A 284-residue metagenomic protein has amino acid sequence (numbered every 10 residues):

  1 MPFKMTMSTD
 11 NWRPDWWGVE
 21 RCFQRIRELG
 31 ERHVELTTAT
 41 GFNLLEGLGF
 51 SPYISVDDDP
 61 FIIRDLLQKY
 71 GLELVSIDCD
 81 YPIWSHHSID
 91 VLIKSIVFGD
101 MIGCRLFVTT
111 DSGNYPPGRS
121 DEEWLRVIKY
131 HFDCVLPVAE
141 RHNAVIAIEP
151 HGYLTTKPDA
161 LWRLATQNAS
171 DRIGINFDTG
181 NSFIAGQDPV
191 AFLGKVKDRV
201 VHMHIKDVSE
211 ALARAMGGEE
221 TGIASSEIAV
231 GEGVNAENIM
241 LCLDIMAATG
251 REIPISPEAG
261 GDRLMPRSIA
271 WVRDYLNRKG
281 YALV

Functional and structural regions predicted by a protein language model:
M1-H33, D65-Y70, I96, G103 (+1 more regions): Histidine-acidic metal/acid-base catalytic patches
N11, Y53-I54, D78-S85, I228-G233: The substrate-binding groove and active-site-proximal loops of carbohydrate-active enzymes, especially glycoside
R21-Q24, P60-F61, D65-E73, I83-I175 (+2 more regions): Active-site acidic/histidine proton-transfer and metal-coordination neighborhood in alpha/beta enzyme cores
L29, E35-E46, L72, S76 (+2 more regions): Short, conserved active-site loops that position catalytic residues or coordinate cofactors/metal ions across diverse
E35, S76, V108, A147 (+2 more regions): Conserved beta-strand positions in the central sheet of alpha/beta enzyme cores
E35-I62, N114-R119: Glycine-rich, proline-tolerant flexible connector loops at the mouths of alpha/beta enzymes
A39, P82, S112, V208 (+1 more regions): Flexible loop residues that form catalytic and substrate-binding hotspots at small-molecule/glycan-binding clefts
C79, P150-H151, E258-G260: Short, well-ordered beta-to-alpha junction loops that form the rim of enzyme active sites and present histidine/acidic
